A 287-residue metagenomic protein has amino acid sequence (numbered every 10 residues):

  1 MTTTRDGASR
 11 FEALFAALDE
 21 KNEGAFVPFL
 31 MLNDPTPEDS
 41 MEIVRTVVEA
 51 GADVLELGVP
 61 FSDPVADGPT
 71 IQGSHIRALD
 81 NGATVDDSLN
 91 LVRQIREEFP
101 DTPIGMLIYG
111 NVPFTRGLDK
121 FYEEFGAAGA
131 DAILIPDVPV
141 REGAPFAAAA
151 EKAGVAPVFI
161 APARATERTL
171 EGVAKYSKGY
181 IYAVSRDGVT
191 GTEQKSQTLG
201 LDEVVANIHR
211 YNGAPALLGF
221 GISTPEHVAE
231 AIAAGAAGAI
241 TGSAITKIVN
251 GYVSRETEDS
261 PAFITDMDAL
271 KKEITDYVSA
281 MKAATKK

Functional and structural regions predicted by a protein language model:
M1-V27, V92-E97, A206: N-terminal amphipathic alpha-helix/helix-capping segment at the start of soluble metabolic enzymes
T3, V204, H209-N212, S223-A229 (+1 more regions): Alpha/beta catalytic cores of nucleotide-metabolism and tRNA/nucleoside-modifying enzymes
G7, E23, I43, V48 (+4 more regions): Active-site beta->alpha loop and helix N-cap motifs at the rims of alpha/beta catalytic domains
F26-L30, L55-L57, I104-I108, I133-I135 (+4 more regions): Hydrophobic faces of well-ordered beta-strands that scaffold small-molecule active sites in alpha/beta enzyme cores
P37-V48, A165-K175, N212, L218 (+1 more regions): Catalytic cores of alpha/beta
A52-S62, A132-L134, P139-E142, Y182-T192 (+2 more regions): Glycine-rich phosphate-binding active-site loops on the catalytic face of alpha/beta enzymes
D80-A83, G129-E142, A156-A165, S185 (+1 more regions): Catalytic beta/alpha-barrel core
I160, L170-R210, I248-S254, E258: Glycine/Thr-rich beta-alpha phosphate-binding loop at enzyme active sites
